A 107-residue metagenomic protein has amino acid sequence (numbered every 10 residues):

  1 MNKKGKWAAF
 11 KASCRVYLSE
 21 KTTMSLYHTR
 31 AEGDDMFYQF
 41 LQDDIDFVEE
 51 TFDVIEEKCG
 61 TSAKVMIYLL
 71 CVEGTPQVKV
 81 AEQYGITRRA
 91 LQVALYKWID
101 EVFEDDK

Functional and structural regions predicted by a protein language model:
M1-E57, V78, Y84, A90 (+1 more regions): N-terminal interaction/assembly modules
E57-T75: Short amphipathic alpha helix immediately N-terminal
P76-G85, K97-I99: Short, charged low-complexity intrinsically disordered segments located at boundaries of structured domains
R89, V93-K97: Short amphipathic alpha-helical interaction segments
Y96-K107: C-terminal flanking helix
